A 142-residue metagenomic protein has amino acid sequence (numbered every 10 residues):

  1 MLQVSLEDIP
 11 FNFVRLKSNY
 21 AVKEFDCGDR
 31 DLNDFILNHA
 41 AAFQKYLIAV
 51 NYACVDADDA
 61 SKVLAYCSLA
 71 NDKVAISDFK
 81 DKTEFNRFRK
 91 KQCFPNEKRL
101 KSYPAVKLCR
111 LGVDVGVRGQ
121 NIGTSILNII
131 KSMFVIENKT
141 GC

Functional and structural regions predicted by a protein language model:
Q3-A42, Y46: Short amphipathic alpha-helix that is part of the acyltransferase structural core
H39-A42, I129-E137: A generic secondary-structure signal
L47-S68: Conserved beta-hairpin
S68-V106, R110: Conserved acyl-donor/pantetheine-binding loop and adjacent beta-alpha core of acyl/acetyltransferases and related
V106, F134-C142: Conserved GNAT acetyl-CoA-binding A-motif
C109-G119: A short, internal acetyl-CoA/4′-phosphopantetheine-binding micro-motif in the GNAT/acyltransferase core
G119-M133: Conserved acetyl-CoA-binding loop-helix of GNAT-fold acetyltransferases
